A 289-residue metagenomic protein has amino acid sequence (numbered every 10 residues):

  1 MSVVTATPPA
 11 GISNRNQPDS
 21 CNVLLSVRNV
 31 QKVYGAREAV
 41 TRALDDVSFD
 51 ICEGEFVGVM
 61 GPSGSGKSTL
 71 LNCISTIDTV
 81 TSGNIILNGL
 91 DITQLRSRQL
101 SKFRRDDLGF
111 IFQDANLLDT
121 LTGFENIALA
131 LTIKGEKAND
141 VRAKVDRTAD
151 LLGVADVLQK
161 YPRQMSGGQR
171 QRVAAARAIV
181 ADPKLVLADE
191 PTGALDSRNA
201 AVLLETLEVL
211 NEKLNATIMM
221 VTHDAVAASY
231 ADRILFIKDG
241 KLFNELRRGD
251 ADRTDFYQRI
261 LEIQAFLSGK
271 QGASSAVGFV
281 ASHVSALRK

Functional and structural regions predicted by a protein language model:
G83-D91: Conserved ABC transporter NBD signature motif
L90-D91, A128, T132, N139-D156: Conserved ABC ATPase "signature" region
R105, K160-R163, V180-A181: Conserved signature/switch motifs of ABC ATPase nucleotide-binding domains
L121-L129: Short coil-to-helix segment of the ABC ATPase nucleotide-binding domain corresponding to the Q-loop/switch region
V154, L158, A178-I179: ABC ATPase C-loop
Y161-M165, Q169-Q171: Conserved ABC ATPase signature
V186-D189: Catalytic Walker B motif of ABC-type/P-loop ATPase nucleotide-binding domains
K241-F266: Conserved beta-strand-loop-alpha-helix hinge in the C-terminal portion of ABC ATPase nucleotide-binding domains
